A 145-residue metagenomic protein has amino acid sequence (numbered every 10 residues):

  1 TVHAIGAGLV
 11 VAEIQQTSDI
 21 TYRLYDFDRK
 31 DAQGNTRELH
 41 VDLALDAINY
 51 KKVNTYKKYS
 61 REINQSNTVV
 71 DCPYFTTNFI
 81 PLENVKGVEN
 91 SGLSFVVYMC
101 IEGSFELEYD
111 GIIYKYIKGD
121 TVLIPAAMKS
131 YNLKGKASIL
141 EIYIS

Functional and structural regions predicted by a protein language model:
T1, Y109-M128: Short acidic-glycine-tyrosine-enriched beta hairpin
V2, V11-E13, T77-F79, V97 (+1 more regions): Conserved hydrophobic/aromatic beta-strand scaffold that supports enzyme active sites
V2-I20, A126-S145: Ligand-binding loop in jelly-roll beta-barrel domains
G8, D71-T76, S94, K118 (+2 more regions): A generic structural signal for well-ordered coil/turn residues at beta-strand boundaries that shape enzyme active-site
G8, L82-D110: Glycine- and acidic-residue-biased ligand/ion/polar-headgroup-sensing regions
Y22-F95: C-terminal amphipathic alpha-helical segment
I80, G103, G119, I139: Hydrophobic, well-ordered secondary-structure elements that form the walls of internal hydrophobic environments
